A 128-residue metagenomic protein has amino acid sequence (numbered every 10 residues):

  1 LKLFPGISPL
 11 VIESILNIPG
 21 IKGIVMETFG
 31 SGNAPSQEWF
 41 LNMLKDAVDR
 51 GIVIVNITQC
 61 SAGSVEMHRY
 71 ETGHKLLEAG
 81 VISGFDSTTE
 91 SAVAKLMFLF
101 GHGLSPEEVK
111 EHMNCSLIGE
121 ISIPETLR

Functional and structural regions predicted by a protein language model:
L3-G6, S14-R128: Active-site catalytic microenvironments in core metabolic enzymes, especially phosphate/sugar-handling
P9: Surface-exposed ligand/attachment interfaces on beta-rich extracellular proteins
